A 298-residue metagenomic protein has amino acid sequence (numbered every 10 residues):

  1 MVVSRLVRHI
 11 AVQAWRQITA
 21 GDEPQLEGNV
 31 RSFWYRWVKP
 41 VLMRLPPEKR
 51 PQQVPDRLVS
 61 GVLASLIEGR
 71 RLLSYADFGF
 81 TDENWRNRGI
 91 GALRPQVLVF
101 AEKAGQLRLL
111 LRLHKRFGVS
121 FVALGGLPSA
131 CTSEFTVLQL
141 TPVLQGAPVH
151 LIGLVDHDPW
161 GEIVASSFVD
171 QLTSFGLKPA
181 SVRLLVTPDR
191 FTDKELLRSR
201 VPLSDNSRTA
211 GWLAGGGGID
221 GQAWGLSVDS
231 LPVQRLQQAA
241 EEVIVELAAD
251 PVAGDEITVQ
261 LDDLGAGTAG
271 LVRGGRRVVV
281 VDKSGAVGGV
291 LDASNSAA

Functional and structural regions predicted by a protein language model:
M1-V149, E162-A298: Nucleic-acid enzyme cleavage-core boundary/entry regions
D158: Catalytic metal-binding/acid-base residues of hydrolase active sites
